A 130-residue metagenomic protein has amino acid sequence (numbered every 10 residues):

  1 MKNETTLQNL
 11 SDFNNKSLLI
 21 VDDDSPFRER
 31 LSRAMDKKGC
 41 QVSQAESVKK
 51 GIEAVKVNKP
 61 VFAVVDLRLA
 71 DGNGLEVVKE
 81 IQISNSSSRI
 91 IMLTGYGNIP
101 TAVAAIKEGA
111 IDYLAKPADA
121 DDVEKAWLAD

Functional and structural regions predicted by a protein language model:
S11, S25-S43: Two-component/phosphorelay signaling modules centered on CheY-like receiver
D22, D66, T94: Active-site residues of response regulator receiver
R28, A70, T94, N98: The feature encodes the CheY-like receiver
G39-V48, A54: Short hydrophobic/Thr-rich beta-strand motif most characteristic of the beta2 strand and flanking loop of CheY-like
S47, N73-E76, T94: Acidic catalytic/metal-coordinating carboxylates
E53, L75-S87, A104: Short amphipathic alpha-helix used as the core "switch/output" element in two-component signaling
N58-V64, L69, I91: Active-site beta3 strand of CheY-like receiver
